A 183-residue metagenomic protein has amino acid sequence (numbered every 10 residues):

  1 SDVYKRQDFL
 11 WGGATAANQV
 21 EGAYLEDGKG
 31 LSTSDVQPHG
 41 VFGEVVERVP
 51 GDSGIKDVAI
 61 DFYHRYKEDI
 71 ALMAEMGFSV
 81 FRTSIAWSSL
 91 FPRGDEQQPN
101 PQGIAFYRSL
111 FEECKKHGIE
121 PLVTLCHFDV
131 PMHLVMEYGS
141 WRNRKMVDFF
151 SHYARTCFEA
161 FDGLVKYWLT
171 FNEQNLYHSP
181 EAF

Functional and structural regions predicted by a protein language model:
S1-Y4: Short, small-residue-biased leader/transition segments that mark boundaries at the very start of proteins
W11-G40, N172-P180: Short, solvent-exposed beta-strand-terminating loops
G22-Y107: Active-site-adjacent substrate/metal-binding segments within catalytic domains of carbohydrate-active enzymes
I70-F183: Substrate-binding cleft and catalytic face of glycoside hydrolase catalytic domains, especially the flexible beta-alpha
